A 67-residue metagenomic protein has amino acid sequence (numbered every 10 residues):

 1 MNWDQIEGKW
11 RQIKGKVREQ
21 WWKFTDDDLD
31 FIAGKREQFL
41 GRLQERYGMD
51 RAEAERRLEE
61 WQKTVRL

Functional and structural regions predicted by a protein language model:
M1-L67: Intrinsically disordered, low-complexity, hydrophilic segments
